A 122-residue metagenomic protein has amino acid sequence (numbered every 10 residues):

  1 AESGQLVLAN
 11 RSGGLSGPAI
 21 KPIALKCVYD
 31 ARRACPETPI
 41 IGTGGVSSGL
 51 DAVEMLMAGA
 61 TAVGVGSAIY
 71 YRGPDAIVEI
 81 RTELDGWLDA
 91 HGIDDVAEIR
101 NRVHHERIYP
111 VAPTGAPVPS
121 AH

Functional and structural regions predicted by a protein language model:
A1-T38, R72: Glycine/Thr-rich beta-alpha phosphate-binding loop at enzyme active sites
K21, T82-H122: Extended, intrinsically disordered, low-complexity segments
A24-C27, A76, I80-E83: A general structural detector for well-ordered alpha-helical segments in enzyme core domains, enriched
A31, M55, D95: Conserved, mostly hydrophobic/aromatic
R32-S47, G64: Glycine-rich anion-binding loop/nest that anchors nucleotide
R33, M57, T82: Short, well-ordered alpha-helices that flank and scaffold nucleotide-derived cofactor binding pockets
G45-V46, D51-E79: Glycine-rich phosphate-binding active-site loops on the catalytic face of alpha/beta enzymes
